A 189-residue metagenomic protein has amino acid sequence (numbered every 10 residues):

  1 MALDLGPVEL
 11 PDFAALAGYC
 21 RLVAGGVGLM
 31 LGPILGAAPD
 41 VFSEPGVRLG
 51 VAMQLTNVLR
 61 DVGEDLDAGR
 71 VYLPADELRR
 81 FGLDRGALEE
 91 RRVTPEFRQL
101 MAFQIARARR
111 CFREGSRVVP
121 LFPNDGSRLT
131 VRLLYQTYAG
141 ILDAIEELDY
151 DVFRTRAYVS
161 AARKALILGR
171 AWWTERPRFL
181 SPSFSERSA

Functional and structural regions predicted by a protein language model:
M1-M53, L59, G63-A189: Catalytic cores of Mg2+-dependent Asp-rich isoprenoid enzymes
